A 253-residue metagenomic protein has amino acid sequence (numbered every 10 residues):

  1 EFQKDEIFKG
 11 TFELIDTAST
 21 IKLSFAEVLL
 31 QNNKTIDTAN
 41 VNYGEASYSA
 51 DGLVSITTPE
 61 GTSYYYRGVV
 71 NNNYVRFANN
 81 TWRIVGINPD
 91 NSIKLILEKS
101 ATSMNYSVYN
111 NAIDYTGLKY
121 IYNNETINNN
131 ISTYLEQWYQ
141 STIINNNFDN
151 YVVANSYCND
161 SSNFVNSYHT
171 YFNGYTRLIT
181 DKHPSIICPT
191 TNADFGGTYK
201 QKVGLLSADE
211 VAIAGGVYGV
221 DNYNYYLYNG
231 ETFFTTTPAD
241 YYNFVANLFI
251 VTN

Functional and structural regions predicted by a protein language model:
E1-L23: C-terminal, structured domain-capping segment
K22-N253: Long, domain-scale functional regions
